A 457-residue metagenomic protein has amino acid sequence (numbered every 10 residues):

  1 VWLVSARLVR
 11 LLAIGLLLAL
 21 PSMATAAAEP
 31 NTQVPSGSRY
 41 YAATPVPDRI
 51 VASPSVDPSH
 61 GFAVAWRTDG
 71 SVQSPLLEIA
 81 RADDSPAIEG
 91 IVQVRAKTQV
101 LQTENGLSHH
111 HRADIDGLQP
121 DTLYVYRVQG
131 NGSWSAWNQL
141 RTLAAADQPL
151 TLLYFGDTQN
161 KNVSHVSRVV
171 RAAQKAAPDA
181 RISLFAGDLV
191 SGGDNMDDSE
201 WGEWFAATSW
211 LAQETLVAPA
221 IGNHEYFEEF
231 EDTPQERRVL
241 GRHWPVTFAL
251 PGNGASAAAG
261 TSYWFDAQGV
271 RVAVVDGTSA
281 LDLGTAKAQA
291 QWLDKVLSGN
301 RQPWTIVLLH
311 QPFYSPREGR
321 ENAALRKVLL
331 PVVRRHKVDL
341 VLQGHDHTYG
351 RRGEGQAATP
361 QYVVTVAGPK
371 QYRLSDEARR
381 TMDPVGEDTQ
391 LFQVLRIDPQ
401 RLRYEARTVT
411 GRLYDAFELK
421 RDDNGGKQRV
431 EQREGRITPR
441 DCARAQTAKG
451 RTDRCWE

Functional and structural regions predicted by a protein language model:
V1-L12: Bacterial N-terminal signal peptides that target proteins for export
L11-P21: Bacterial N-terminal signal peptides
A26-Y154, Q159, R171, K175-D179 (+2 more regions): Acidic, histidine-bearing metal-coordination/catalytic regions of metal-dependent phosphoesterases
D83-H110, L153-R168, S191-D194, Q235-R238 (+5 more regions): Acidic/histidine-rich helix-loop elements that form or flank divalent-metal/phosphate-binding sites at the catalytic
R112-D114, L123-Q139, N195, S199-R301 (+4 more regions): Extended active-site neighborhood of metal-dependent phosphoesterases/phosphodiesterases
P149-Q159, G269-S279, I306-H310, P360-A367 (+1 more regions): Active-site-proximal beta-strand elements of phosphoester/diester hydrolases
L150-A220, E225-Y226: Conserved, compact domain cores that house catalytic/ligand-binding motifs in diverse enzymes and effector modules
A186-V190, N300-R317: Short acidic, glycine-rich surface-loop motifs adjacent to enzyme active sites
